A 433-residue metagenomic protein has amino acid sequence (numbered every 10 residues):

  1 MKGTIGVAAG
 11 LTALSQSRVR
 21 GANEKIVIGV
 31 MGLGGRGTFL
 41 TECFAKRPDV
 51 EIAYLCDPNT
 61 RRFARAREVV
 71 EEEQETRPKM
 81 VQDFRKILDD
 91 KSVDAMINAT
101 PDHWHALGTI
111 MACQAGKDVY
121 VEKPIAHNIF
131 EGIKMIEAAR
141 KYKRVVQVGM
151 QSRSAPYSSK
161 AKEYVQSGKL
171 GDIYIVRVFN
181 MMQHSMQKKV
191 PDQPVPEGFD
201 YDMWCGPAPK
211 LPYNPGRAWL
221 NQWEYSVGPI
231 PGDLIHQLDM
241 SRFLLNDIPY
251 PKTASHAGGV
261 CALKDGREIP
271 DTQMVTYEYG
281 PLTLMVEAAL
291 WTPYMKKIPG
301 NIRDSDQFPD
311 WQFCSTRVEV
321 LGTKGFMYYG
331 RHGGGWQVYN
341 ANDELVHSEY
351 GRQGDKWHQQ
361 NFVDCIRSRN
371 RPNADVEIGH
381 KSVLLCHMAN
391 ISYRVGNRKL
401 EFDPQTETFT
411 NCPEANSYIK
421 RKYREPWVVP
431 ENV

Functional and structural regions predicted by a protein language model:
M1, T41, A64-R67, R85-L88 (+11 more regions): Non-transmembrane alpha-helical segments in soluble domains of secreted/periplasmic/extracellular proteins
M1-V121, F130-V145, V433: N-terminal glycine-/serine-/threonine-rich beta1-alpha1-beta2 phosphate-ribose binding loop of Rossmann-like
L33, S154, R352-K356: Generic alpha-helical segment signature
N59-R62, V81, P101-H105, I125-H127 (+5 more regions): Short, solvent-exposed turn/loop segments enriched in Gly/Ser/Thr/Pro and often Arg
D89-S92, C113-Q114, R140, Q166-K169 (+3 more regions): Residue-level signal for alpha-helix termini/capping positions
D118, A126-M203: A contiguous active-site-proximal alpha/beta segment in oxidoreductase catalytic domains
E122, G149, P229-I230: The substrate-binding groove and active-site-proximal loops of carbohydrate-active enzymes, especially glycoside
S159-K160, D172, R177, M181-G228 (+2 more regions): Contiguous beta-strand/loop segments that form the cofactor/metal-binding neighborhood of enzyme cores
